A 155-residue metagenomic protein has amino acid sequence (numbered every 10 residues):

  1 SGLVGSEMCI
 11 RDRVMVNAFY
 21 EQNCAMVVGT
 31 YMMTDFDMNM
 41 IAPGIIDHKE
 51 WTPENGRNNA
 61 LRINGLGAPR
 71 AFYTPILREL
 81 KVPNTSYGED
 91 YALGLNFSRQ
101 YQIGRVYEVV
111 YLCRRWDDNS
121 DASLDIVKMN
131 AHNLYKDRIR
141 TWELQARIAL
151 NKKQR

Functional and structural regions predicted by a protein language model:
S1-G5, C9-I10: Single conserved hydrophobic/aromatic residue that forms the stacking wall/gate of nucleotide- or nucleobase-binding
D12-P43: Conserved donor NDP-sugar-binding/catalytic core segment of glycosyltransferases
G29-T30, G104-V110, R114-R115: Catalytic beta-strand/loop signature of glycosyltransferases that borders the donor
T30, I41-I63: Short, flexible, basic/aromatic active-site loop/helix in glycosyltransferases
M33, P75-E79, D117-N119: Short, well-ordered alpha-helical scaffold segment located in the soluble/lumenal catalytic or ligand-binding core
T52-N59, C113, A122-R155: Catalytic core of nucleotide-sugar-dependent glycosyltransferases
G65-K81: Conserved nucleotide-sugar donor-binding and metal-coordinating catalytic region shared by glycosyltransferases
S86-L93: Acidic donor-binding loop at a coil-to-helix junction in glycosyltransferase catalytic cores that engages
